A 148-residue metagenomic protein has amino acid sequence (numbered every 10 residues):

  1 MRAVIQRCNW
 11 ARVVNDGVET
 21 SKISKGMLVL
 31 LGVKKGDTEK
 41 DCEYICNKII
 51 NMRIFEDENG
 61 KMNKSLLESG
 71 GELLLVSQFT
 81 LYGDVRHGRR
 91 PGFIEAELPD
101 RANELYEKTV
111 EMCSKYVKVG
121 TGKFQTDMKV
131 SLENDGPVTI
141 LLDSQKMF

Functional and structural regions predicted by a protein language model:
M1-G88, D100, E104-F148: N-terminal, polar/charged subdomain of small-to-medium soluble alpha/beta proteins
G88-A96: Short hinge/gating elements
